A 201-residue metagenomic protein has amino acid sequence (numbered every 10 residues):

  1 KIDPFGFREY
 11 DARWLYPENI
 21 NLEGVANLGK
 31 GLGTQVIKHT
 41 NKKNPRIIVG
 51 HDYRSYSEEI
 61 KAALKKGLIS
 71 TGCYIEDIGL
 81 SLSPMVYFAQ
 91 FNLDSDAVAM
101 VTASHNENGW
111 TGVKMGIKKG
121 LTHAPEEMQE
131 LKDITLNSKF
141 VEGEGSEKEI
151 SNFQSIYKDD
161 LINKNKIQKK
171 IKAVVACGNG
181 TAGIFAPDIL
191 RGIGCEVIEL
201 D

Functional and structural regions predicted by a protein language model:
K1-K66, S70-T71, E147-I171: An N-terminal, well-structured beta->alpha segment
Y10, H51, V101, V175-G178 (+1 more regions): Active-site flanking residues adjacent to catalytic metal/cofactor-binding acidic residues
W14, I75, A97, E142 (+1 more regions): Residue-level detector of short coil/turn "hinge" positions at structural boundaries
V25, S57-K61, G109, A124-P125 (+1 more regions): Alpha-helix N-cap/helix-start motif
G31, Q35, H39, G67 (+6 more regions): Change "in soluble alpha/beta enzymes" to "in soluble alpha/beta proteins
N41-K119: Ferredoxin-reductase
T111-D201: Gly/Ser/Thr-enriched, mixed-charge loops and adjacent short helices that form phosphate/oxyanion-binding elements
